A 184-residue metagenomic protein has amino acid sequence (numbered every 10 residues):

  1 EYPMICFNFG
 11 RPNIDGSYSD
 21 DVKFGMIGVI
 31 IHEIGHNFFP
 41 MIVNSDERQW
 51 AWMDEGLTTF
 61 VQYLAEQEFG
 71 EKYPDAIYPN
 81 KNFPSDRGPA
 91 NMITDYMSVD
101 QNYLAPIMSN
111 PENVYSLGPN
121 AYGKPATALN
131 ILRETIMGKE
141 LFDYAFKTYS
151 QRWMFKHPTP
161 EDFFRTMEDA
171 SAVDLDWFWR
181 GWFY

Functional and structural regions predicted by a protein language model:
E1-Y184: Hydrophobic alpha-helical and helix-loop surface patches within well-folded domains that function as non-catalytic
